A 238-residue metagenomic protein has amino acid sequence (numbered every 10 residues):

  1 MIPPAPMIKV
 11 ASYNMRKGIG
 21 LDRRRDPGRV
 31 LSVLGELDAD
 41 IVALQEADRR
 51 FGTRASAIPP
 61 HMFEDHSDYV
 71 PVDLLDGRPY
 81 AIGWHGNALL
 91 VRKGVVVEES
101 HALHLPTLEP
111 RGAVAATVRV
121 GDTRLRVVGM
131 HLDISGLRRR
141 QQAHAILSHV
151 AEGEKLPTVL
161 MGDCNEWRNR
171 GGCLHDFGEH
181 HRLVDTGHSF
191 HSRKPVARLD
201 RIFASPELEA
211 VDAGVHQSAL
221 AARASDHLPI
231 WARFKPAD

Functional and structural regions predicted by a protein language model:
M1-I41, R49, D65, V70-D238: Active-site regions of metal-assisted phosphoester/phosphodiester hydrolases, unifying DNase/endonuclease modules
F51-A57: Short, flexible/disordered intra-domain loops and linkers
A57-P60, G171: Short, surface-exposed alpha-helical segments at coil->helix boundaries
